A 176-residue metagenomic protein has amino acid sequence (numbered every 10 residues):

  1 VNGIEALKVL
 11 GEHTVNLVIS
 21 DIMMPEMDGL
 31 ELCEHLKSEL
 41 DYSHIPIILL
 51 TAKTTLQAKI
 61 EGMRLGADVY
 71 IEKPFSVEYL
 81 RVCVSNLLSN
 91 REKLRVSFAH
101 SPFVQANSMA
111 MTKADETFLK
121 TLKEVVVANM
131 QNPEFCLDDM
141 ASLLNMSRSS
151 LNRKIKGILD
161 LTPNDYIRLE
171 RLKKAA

Functional and structural regions predicted by a protein language model:
V1-L17: Acidic, metal-coordinating helix/loop segments flanking the phosphotransfer/catalytic sites of two-component signaling
M24: Receiver (REC) domain active-site loop signature in two-component systems and cognate sites in sensor histidine kinases
F75-V84: C-terminal output helix
S85-S101: The C-terminal output helix
G157-A176: Terminal helix-turn-helix DNA-binding modules in bacterial transcription factors
